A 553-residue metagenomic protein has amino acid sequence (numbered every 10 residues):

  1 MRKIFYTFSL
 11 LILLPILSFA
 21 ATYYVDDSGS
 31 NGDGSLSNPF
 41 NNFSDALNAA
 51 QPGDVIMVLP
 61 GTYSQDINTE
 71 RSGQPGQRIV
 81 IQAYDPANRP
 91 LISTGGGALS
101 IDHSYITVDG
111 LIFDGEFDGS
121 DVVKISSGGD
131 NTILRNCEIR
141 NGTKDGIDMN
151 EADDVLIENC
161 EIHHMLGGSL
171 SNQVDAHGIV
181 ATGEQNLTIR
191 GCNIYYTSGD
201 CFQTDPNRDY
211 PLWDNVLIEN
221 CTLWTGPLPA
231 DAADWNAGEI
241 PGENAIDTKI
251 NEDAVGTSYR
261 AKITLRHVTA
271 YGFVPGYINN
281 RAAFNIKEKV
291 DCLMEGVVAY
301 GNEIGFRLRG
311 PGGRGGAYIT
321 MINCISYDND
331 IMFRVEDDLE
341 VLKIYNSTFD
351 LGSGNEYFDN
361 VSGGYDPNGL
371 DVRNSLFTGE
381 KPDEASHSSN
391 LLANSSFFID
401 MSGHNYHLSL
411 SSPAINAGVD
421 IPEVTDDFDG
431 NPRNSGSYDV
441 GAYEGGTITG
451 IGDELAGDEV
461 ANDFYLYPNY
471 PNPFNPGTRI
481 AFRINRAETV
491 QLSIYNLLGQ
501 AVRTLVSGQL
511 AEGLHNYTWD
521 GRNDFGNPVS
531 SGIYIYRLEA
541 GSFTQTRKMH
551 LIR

Functional and structural regions predicted by a protein language model:
D27-S64, D429, N434, D439: Acidic Gly/Asp/Thr-rich repetitive segments characteristic of extracellular carbohydrate-active and adhesion proteins
M57-P60, S72-V122, I133, L166 (+2 more regions): Right-handed parallel beta-helix/beta-spiral solenoid domain characteristic of secreted/periplasmic
Q65-D66, R89, G95, L111-D118 (+17 more regions): Surface-exposed loop/turn segments connecting beta-strands in extracellular beta-rich domains
N68-E70, P75-G76, H267-G272, N280 (+2 more regions): Predominantly extracellular beta-rich ligand-binding scaffolds that present long acidic/polar faces for carbohydrate
G76, S93-L99, F117-S126, N141-M149 (+7 more regions): Extracellular beta-strand/beta-solenoid scaffold signature
S412-G452: Surface beta-loop-beta hairpin patches that serve as ligand-binding interfaces in beta-rich domains
G452-Y470, F474-N496, T504-S507, N516-W519 (+1 more regions): Glycine-centered coil/turn sites that cap beta-strands in beta-rich domains
E512, N527-R553: C-terminal tail/sorting-segment detector
